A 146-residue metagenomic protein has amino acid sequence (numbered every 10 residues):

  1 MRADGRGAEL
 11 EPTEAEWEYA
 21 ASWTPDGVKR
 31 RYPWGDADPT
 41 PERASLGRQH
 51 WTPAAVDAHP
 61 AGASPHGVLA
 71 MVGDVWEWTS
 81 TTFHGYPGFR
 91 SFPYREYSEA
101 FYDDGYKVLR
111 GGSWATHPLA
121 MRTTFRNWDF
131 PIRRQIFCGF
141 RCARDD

Functional and structural regions predicted by a protein language model:
M1-F125: Functional-site microenvironments in short loops/helix caps that host divalent-cation chemistry
L69, R133-R134: Short glycine/proline-enriched turns and hinge-like loops at secondary-structure junctions
W128-P131: His-Asp-centered catalytic microenvironments across diverse enzyme cores, prominently the transglutaminase-like
Q135-D146: Short, structured beta-strand segments at or near domain termini in extracellular proteins/domains
